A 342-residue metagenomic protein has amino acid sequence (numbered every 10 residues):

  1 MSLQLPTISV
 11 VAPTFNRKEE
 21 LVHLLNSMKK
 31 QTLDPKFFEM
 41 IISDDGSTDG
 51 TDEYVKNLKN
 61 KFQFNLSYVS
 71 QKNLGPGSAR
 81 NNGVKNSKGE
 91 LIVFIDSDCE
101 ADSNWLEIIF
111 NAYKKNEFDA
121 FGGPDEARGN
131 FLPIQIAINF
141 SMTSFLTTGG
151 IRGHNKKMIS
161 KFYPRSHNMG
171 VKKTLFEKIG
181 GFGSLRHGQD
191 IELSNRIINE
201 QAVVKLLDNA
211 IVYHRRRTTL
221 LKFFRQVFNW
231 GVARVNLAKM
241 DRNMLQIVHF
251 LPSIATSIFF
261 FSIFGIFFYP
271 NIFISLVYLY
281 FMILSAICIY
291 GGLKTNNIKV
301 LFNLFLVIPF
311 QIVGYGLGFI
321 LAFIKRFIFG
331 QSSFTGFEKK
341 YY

Functional and structural regions predicted by a protein language model:
P6-S9, E39, E192: Cell-envelope/extracellular polymer assembly enzymes that use nucleotide-activated donors
N26-F37: Short, acidic, metal-binding catalytic loop of nucleotide-sugar glycosyltransferases
S27, D44-E53, N73-L74, D96-E100: A conserved acidic beta->alpha catalytic loop
Q71-S87, I108, S166: Glycine-rich, basic loop-to-helix element that forms the pyrophosphate-binding segment of sugar-nucleotide handling
I92: Short aromatic/hydrophobic "clamp" motif used to bind/position activated sugar donors
N104-I136, F140, A210-I211, R215: Conserved donor NDP-sugar-binding/catalytic core segment of glycosyltransferases
Y113, G183-L245: Catalytic donor/gating beta->alpha subdomain of glycosyltransferases that bind UDP-sugars
G123-G129, I138-F162, M240: Short, flexible, basic/aromatic active-site loop/helix in glycosyltransferases
